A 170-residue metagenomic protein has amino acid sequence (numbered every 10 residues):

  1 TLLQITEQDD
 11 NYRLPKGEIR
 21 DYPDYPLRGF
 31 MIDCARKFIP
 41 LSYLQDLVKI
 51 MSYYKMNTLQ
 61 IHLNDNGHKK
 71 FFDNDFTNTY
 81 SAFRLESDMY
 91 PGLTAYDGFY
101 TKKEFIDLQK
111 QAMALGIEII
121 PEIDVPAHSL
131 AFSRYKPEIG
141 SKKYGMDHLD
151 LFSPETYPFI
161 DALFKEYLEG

Functional and structural regions predicted by a protein language model:
T1-G170: Feature activates predominantly on carbohydrate-active enzymes
